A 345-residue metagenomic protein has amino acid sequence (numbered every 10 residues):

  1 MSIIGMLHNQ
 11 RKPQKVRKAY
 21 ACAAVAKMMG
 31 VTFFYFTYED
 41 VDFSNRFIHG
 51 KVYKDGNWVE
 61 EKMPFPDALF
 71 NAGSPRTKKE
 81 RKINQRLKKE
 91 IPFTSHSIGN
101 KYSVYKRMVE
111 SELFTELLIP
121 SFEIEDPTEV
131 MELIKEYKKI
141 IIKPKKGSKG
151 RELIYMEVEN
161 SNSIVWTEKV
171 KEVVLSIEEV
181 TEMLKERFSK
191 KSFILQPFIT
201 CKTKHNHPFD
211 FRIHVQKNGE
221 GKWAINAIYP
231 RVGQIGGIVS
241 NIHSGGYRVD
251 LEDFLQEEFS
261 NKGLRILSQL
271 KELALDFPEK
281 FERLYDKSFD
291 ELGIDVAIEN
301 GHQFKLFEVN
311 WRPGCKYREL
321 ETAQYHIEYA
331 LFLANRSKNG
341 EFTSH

Functional and structural regions predicted by a protein language model:
M1-I4: Extreme N-terminal starter segment of soluble prokaryotic enzymes
R11-A21, V25-E129: Conserved N-proximal alpha/beta basic substrate-recognition cap immediately N-terminal to, or forming the N-lobe
F70-N71, I142, Q196: Redox-cofactor binding/interface segments in oxidoreductases and associated redox assembly factors
T115-I154: Rossmann-like NAD(P)H-binding beta-loop-alpha module
P127, F198-K202, G293-V296: Short, solvent-exposed loop/turn elements at beta->coil junctions and helix N-caps that rim active or binding pockets
I134-K138, R151-I154, V158-G245: Phosphate-binding site of ATP-dependent enzymes
K146-S148, K204-P208, K287-D290: A short catalytic or substrate-binding loop motif that flags glycine-/basic-rich loops and adjacent residues that bind
R248, E252-E291, I298-H345: C-terminal active-site "lid" helix and adjoining low-complexity regulatory extension at the edge of ATP-using catalytic
